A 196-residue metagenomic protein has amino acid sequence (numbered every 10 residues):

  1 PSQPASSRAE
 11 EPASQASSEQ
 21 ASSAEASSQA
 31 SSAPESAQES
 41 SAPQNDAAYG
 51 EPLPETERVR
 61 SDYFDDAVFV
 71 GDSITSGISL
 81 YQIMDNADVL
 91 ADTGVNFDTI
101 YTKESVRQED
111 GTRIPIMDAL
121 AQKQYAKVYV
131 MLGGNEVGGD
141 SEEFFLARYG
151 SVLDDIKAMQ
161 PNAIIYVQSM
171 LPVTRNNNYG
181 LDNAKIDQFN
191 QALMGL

Functional and structural regions predicted by a protein language model:
S2-D66: N-terminal, intrinsically disordered, polar/charged segments of Gram-positive cell-envelope systems that serve as
E57-R148: Conserved SGNH/GDSL esterase-like catalytic core that processes O-acyl groups on lipids and polysaccharides
L120, L153-A158: N-terminal cationic-hydrophobic initiation segments that often serve targeting/anchoring roles
M131, Q168-S169: Alpha/beta-hydrolase-fold catalytic nucleophile elbow
E136, L171-V173: Active-site-proximal loop/turn and secondary-structure-junction residues that shape catalytic pockets, frequently
E142-V152, N183-F189: Charged helix-capping and loop-helix junction motifs
Q160-I164: A short helix->loop->beta-strand "cap" motif at the edges of active sites that frequently abuts
T174-L196: Substrate-gating cap/lid alpha-helix
